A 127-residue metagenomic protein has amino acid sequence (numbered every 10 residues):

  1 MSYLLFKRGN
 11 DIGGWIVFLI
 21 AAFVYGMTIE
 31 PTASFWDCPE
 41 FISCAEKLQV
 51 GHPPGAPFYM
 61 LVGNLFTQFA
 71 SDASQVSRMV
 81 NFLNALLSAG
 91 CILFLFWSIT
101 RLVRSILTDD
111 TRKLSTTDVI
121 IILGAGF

Functional and structural regions predicted by a protein language model:
K7-F35: Transmembrane signal-anchor helices characteristic of membrane glycosylation enzymes that use polyprenol
G9-G13, D72-L83, K113-A125: Membrane-interface starts of transmembrane alpha-helices
W15, F82-R112: Transmembrane-helix motifs of polytopic, lipid-linked glycan transferases
V17-A21, R101, S105-F127: Membrane-embedded helix bundles of polyisoprenyl
V24, I29, G63, T67 (+2 more regions): Membrane-water interface at transmembrane helix exits
I29-F41, G51-G63: Extracytoplasmic catalytic/substrate-binding loops of multi-pass membrane glycan-assembly enzymes
C44-K47: Membrane-interface alpha helices of multi-pass inner-membrane proteins
H52-R78, F82-A85: Short hydrophobic/aromatic helix or loop-helix immediately within or flanking a transmembrane segment in polytopic
